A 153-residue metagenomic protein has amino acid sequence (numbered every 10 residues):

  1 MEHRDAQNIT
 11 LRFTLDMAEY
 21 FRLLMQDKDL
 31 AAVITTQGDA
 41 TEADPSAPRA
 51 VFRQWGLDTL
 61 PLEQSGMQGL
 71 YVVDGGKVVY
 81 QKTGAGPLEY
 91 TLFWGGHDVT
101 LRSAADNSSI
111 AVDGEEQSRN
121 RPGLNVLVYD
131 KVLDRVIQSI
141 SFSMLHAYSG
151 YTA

Functional and structural regions predicted by a protein language model:
M1-A153: Short acidic-hydrophobic catalytic motif
